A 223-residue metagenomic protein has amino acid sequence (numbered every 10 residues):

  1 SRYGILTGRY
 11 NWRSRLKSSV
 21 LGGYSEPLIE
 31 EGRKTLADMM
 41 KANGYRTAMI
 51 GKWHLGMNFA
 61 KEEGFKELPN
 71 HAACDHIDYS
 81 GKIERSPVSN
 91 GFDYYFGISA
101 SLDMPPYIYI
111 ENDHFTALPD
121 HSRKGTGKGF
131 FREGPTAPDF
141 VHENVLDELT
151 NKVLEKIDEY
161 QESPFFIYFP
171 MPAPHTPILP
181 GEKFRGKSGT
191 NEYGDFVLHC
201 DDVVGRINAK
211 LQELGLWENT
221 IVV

Functional and structural regions predicted by a protein language model:
S1-V223: Formylglycine-dependent sulfatase
